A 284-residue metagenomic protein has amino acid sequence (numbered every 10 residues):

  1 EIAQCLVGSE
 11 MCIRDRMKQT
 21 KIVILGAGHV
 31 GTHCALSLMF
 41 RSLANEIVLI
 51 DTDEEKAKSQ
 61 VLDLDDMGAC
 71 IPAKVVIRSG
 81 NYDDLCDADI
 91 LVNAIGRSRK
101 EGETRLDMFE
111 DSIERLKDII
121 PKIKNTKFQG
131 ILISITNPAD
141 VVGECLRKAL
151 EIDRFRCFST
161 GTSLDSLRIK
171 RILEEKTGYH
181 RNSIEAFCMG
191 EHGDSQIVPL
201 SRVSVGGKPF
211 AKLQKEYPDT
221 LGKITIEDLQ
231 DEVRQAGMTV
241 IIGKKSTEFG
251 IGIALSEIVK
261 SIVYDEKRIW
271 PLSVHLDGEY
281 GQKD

Functional and structural regions predicted by a protein language model:
E1-D15: Single conserved hydrophobic/aromatic residue that forms the stacking wall/gate of nucleotide- or nucleobase-binding
A27-G28: Glycine-rich Rossmann-fold phosphate-binding loop(s) that bind the pyrophosphate of adenine dinucleotide cofactors
G31-T32: N-terminal Rossmann-fold NAD(P) dinucleotide-binding loop
I50-D89, E103: Conserved N-terminal Rossmann-fold NAD(P) cofactor-binding segment
I95-R97: Conserved NAD(P)H cofactor-binding loop of Rossmann-fold oxidoreductase domains
R105-K170: Rossmann-like NAD(P)(H) cofactor-binding subdomain of soluble oxidoreductases
L150-R156, D165-D284: C-terminal substrate-binding/catalytic lobe of Rossmann-fold NAD(P)-dependent dehydrogenases
